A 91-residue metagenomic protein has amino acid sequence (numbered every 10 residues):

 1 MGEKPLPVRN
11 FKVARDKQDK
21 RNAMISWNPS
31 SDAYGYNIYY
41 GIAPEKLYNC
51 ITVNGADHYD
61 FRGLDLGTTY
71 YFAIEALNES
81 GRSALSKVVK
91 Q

Functional and structural regions predicted by a protein language model:
M1-D32, L66-T69, N78-Q91: Pro/Thr/Ser/Gly-rich low-complexity, intrinsically disordered linker/stalk tracts
S26-H58, A73, R82-V88: Extracellular low-complexity, O-glycosylation-prone stalks/linkers
H58-L64: Exposed aromatic-hydrophobic patches
